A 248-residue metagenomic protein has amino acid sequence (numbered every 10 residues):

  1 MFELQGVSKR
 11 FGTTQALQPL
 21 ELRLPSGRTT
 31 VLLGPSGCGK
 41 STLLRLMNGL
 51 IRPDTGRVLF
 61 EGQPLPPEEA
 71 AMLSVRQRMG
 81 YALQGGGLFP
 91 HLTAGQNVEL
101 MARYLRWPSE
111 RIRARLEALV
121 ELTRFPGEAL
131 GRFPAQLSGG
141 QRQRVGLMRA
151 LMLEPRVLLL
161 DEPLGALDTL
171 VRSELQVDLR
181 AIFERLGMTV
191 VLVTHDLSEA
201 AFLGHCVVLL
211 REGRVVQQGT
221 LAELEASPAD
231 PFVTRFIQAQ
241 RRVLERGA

Functional and structural regions predicted by a protein language model:
N48: Helix-to-loop junction immediately C-terminal to a conserved catalytic motif
L65-G80, Y104, L224-P228: ABC ATPase NBD coupling module
E110-E128, A181: Conserved ABC ATPase "signature" region
F133-L137, Q141: Conserved ABC ATPase signature
E154: Conserved catalytic motifs of ABC-family nucleotide-binding domains
E212-R214: Conserved ABC ATPase "signature" C-loop
Q218-G219: ABC ATPase "signature
